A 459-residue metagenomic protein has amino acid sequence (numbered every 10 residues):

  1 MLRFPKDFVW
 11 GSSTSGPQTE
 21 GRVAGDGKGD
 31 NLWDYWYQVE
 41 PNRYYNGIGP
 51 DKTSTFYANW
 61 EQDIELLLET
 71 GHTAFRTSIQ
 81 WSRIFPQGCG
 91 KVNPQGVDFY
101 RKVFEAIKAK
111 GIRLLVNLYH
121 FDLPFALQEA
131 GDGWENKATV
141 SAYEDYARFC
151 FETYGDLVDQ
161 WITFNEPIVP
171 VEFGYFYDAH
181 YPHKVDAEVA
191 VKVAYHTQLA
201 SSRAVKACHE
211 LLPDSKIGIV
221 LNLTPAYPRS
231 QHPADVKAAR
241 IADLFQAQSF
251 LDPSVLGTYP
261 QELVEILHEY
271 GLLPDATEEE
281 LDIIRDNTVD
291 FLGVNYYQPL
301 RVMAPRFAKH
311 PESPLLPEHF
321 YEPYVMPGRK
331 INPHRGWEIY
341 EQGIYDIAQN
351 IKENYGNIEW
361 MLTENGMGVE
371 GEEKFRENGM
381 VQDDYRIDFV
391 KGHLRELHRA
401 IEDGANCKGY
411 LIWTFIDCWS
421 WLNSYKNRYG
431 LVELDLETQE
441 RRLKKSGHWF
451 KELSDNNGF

Functional and structural regions predicted by a protein language model:
M1-Y44, L68, Q87-C89, V97-F459: Active-site region of glycoside hydrolase catalytic domains
Y45-N59, E135-K137: Active-site mouth loops of central-metabolism enzymes
F56-E65, P86, G96: Internal amphipathic alpha-helical repeat/solenoid segments
N59-Q80, D286-F291, N354: Catalytic domains of carbohydrate-active enzymes, especially glycoside hydrolases
I79-V92: Glycine-rich, proline-tolerant flexible connector loops at the mouths of alpha/beta enzymes
